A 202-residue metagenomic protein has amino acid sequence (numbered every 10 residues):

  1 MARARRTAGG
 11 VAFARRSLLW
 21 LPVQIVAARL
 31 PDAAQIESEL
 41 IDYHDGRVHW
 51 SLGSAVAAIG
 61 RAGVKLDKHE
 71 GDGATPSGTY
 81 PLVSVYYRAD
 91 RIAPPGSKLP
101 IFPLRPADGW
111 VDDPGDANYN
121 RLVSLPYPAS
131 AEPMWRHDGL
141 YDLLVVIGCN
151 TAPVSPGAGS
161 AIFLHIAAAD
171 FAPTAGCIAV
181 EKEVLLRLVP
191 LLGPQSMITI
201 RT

Functional and structural regions predicted by a protein language model:
A2-F13: N-terminal secretory signal peptides
R3, S17-T174, L185-L191, S196 (+1 more regions): Cell wall/extracellular polymer interaction/catalysis modules
C177: Short cysteine clusters
E181: Conserved "landmark" site that anchors the functional core of diverse proteins
